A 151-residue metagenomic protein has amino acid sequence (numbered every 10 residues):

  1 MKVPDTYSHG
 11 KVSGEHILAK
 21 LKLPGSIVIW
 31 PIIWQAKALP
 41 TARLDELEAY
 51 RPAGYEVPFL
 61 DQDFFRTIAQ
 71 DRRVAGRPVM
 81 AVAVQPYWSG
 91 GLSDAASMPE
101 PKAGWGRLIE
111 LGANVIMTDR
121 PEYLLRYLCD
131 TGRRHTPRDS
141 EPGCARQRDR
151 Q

Functional and structural regions predicted by a protein language model:
M1-P31: Hydrophobic, aromatic-enriched interface-forming segments
G10-K11, V28-Q151: C-terminal active-site rim and adjoining tail of enzyme catalytic domains
